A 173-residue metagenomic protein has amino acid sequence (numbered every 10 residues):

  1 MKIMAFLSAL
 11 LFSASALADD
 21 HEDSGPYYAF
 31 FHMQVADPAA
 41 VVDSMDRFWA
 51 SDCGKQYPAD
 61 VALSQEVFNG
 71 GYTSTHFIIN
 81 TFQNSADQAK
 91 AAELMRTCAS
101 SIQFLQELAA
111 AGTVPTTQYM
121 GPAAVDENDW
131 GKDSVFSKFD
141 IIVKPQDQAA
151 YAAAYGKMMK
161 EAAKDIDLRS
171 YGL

Functional and structural regions predicted by a protein language model:
M1-A9: Sec-dependent signal peptide recognition, specifically the positively charged N-region followed immediately by
S13-S15: N-terminal signal peptide c-region/cleavage motif recognized by signal peptidases
A18-L173: Short S/T/G/P-rich N-terminal loop/turn motif that feeds into the first structured element of a domain
